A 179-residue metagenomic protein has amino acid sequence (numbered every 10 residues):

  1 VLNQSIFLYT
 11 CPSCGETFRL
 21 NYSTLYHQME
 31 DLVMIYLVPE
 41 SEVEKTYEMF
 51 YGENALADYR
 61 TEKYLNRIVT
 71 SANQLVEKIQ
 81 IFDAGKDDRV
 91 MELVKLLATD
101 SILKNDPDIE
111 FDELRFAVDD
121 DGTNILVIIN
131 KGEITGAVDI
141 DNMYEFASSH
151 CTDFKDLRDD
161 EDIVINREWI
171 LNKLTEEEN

Functional and structural regions predicted by a protein language model:
V1-E40: N-terminal cysteine/histidine-rich coordination modules
Q4, S13, A84-N179: Long C-terminal interaction/binding lobes of large macromolecular proteins
T24-D112: Extended alpha-helical scaffolding regions
